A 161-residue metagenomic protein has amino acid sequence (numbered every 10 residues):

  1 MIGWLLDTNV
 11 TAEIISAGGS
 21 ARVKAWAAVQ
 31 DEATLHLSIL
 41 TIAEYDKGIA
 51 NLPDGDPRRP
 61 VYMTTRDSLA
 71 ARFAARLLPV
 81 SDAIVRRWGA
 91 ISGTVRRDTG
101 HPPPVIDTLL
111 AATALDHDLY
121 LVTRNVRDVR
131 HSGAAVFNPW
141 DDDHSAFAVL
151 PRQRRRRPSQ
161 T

Functional and structural regions predicted by a protein language model:
M1-T41, A50-S68, S145-A146, R154-T161: Short, well-structured N-terminal submotif of metal-dependent ribonuclease cores
V10, T41, I84, L110 (+1 more regions): Alpha-helix capping/helix-boundary segments
E13-I14, G48, R87-W88, S132 (+1 more regions): Residues that scaffold the ATP/ADP-binding catalytic core of kinase and kinase-like folds
I39-L40, S81, N125, W140: Residues at the C-termini of beta-strands that transition into short coil/loop
K47-L52, A74-Y120, Q153-T161: Active-site neighborhoods of divalent-metal-dependent phosphate/nucleic-acid chemistry enzymes
A111, L115-T161: Acidic, PIN/NYN-like endoribonuclease modules and their adjacent C-terminal/linker elements
